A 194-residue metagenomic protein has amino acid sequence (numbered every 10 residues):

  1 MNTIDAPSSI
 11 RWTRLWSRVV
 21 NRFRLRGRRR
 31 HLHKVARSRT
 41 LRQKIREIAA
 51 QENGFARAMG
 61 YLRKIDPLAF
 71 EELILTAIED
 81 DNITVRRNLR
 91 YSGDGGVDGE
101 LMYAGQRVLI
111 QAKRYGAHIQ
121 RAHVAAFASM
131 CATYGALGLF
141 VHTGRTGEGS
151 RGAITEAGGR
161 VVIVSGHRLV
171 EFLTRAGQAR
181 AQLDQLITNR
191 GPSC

Functional and structural regions predicted by a protein language model:
M1-C194: Mixed-charge (Asp/Glu-Lys/Arg
